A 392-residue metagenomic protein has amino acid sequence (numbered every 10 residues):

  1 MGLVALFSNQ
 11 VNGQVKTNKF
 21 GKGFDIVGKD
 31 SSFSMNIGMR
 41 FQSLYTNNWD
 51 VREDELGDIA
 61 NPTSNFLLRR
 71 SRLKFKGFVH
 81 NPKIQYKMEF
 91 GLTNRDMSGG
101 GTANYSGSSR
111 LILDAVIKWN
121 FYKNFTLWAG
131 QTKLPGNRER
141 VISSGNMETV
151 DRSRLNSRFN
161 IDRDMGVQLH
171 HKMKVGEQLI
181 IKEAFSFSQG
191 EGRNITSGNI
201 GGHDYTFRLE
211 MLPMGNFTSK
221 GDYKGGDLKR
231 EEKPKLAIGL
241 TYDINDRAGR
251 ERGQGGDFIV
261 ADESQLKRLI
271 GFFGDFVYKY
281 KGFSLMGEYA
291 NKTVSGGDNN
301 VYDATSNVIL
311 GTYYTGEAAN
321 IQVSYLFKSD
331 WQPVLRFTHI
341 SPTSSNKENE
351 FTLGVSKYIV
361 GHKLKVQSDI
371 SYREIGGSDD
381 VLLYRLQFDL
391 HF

Functional and structural regions predicted by a protein language model:
L3-G38, R52, N216-K235, H362-L364: Outer-membrane beta-barrel biogenesis signature
K16-N18, T63-L67, G107-S109, R158-I161 (+6 more regions): Short sequence motifs at beta-strands and strand-loop junctions characteristic of Gram-negative outer-membrane
F20-G21, E55-I59, T149-S153, D222 (+4 more regions): Extracytoplasmic loops and strand-loop junctions of Gram-negative outer membrane beta-barrel proteins
K22-W49, E55-R193, G198-G215, A237 (+4 more regions): Outer membrane beta-barrel
W49-L56, M97-L111, V141-G145, I195-I200 (+5 more regions): Outer-membrane beta-barrel translocator domains and adjoining extracellular loop/strand segments of Gram-negative
N199, I359-L386, H391: Predominantly the C-terminal beta-signal and adjacent terminal strand-loop region of outer-membrane beta-barrel
I200, E210-M214, T218-I340: Detector for outer-membrane/organellar transmembrane beta-barrel domains, recognizing the amphipathic beta-strand
Y205-N216, V355-K357, D380-F392: Outer-membrane beta-barrel "beta-signal"
